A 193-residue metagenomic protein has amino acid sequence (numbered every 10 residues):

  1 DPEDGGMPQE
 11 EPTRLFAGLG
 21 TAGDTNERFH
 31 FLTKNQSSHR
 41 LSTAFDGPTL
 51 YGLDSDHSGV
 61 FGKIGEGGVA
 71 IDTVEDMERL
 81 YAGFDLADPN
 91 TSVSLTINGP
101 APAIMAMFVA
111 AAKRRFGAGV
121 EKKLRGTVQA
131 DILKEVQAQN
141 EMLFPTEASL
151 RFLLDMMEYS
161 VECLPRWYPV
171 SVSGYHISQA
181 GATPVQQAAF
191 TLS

Functional and structural regions predicted by a protein language model:
D1-S193: Catalytic alpha/beta active-site cores
